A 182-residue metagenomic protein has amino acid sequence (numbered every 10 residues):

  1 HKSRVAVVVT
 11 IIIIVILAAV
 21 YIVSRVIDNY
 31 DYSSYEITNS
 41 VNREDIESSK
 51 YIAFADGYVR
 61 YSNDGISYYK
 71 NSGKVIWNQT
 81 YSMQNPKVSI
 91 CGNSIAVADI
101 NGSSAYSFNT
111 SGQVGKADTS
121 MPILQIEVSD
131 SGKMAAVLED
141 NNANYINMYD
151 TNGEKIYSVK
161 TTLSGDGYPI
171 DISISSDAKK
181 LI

Functional and structural regions predicted by a protein language model:
H1-V5: N-terminal Lys/Arg-rich, disordered targeting/topogenic segments
V7-S24: Hydrophobic membrane-insertion alpha-helices, especially the h-region of bacterial N-terminal signal peptides
D31-E44, G73-T80, G112-D118, K155-L163: A short beta-strand motif characteristic of beta-propeller blades
E44-A53, S82-N93, M121-G132, D166-S173: Repeated scaffold domains used in trafficking and secretory/extracellular systems, primarily beta-propellers
K50-N101: Extracytoplasmic/periplasmic/luminal assembly and interaction segments in envelope/secretory/respiratory proteins
Y58, I95, M134-A135, A178-L181: Hydrophobic beta-strand positions that form the internal "hydrophobic ladder" of WD40/Gbeta-like beta-propeller blades
G65-S67, S103-Y106, N142-M148: Structural motif
N142-I182: Extracytoplasmic/periplasmic C-terminal soluble domains
